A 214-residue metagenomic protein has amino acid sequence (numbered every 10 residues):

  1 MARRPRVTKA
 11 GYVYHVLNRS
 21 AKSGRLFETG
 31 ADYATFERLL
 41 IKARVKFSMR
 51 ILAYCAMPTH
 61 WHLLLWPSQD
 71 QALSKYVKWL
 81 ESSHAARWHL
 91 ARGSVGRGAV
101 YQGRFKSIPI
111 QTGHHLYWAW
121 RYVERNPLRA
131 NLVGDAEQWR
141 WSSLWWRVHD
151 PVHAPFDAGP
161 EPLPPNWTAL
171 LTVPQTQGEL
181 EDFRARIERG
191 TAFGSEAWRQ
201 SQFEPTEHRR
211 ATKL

Functional and structural regions predicted by a protein language model:
M1-T59, W66-L214: Short Pro-Cys-Gly-centered "Cys-loop" motif that presents a nucleophilic cysteine in a tight turn
